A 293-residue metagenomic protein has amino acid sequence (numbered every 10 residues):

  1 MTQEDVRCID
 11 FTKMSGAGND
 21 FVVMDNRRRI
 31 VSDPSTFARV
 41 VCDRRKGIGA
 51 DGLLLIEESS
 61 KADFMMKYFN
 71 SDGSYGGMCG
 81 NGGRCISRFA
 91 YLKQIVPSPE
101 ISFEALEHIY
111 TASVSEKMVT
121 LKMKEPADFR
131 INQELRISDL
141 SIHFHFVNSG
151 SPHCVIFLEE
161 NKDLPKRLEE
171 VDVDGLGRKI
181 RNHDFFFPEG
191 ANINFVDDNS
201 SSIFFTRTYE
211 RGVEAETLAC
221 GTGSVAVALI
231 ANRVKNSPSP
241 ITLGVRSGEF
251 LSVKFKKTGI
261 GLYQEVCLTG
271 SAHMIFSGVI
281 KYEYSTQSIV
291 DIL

Functional and structural regions predicted by a protein language model:
M1-E116, V155-L293: A glycine-rich beta-to-alpha transition motif near the start of alpha/beta enzyme domains, typified by
M78, E104, E125-A127, V147: Short, well-structured alpha-helical patches and their helix-loop capping segments that border functional surfaces
E125-F144, V173: Active-site glycine-rich loop that binds ribose-phosphate moieties when present
R136-S138, I142-K166: Internal active-site segments that recognize and position negatively charged phosphoryl groups and nucleotide moieties
